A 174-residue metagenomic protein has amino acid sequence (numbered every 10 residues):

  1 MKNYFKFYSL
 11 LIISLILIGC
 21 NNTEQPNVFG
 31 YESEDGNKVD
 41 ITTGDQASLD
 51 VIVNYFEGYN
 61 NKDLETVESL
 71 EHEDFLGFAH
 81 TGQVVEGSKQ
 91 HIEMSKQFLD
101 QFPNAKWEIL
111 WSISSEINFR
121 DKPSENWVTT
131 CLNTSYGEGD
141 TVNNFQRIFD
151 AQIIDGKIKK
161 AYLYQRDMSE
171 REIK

Functional and structural regions predicted by a protein language model:
M1-E32: Bacterial Sec-dependent N-terminal signal peptides
C20-E65, S69: Short, low-complexity N-terminal intrinsically disordered segments enriched in polar/charged residues
K38, L70, L76-E86, Q101: A short gly/proline-enriched turn/hairpin at secondary-structure junctions
F56-D63, E71-D74, S95-P103, E138: Sec/Tat-exported extracytoplasmic proteins
S95-D140: Surface-exposed, charged secondary-structure patches
S124, A151-K159: Short, solvent-exposed coil/turn segments at beta-strand boundaries
V142-F149: Short, surface-exposed coil-to-beta transition loops
K160-K174: Low-complexity, intrinsically disordered terminal/linker segments enriched in charged and Gly/Pro repeats
